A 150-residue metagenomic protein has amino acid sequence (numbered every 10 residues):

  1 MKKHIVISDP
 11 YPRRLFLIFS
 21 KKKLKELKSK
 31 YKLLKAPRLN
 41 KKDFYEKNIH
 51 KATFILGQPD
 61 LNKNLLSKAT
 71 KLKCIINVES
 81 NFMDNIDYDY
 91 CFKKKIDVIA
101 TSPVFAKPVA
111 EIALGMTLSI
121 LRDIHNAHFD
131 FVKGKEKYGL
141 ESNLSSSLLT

Functional and structural regions predicted by a protein language model:
M1-I99: An N-terminal-biased, well-structured beta-alpha scaffold segment characteristic of Rossmann-like dinucleotide-binding
K94-I96, T101-T150: Phosphate-binding beta-alpha-beta segment of Rossmann-like dinucleotide-binding domains, i.e., the NAD(P)
